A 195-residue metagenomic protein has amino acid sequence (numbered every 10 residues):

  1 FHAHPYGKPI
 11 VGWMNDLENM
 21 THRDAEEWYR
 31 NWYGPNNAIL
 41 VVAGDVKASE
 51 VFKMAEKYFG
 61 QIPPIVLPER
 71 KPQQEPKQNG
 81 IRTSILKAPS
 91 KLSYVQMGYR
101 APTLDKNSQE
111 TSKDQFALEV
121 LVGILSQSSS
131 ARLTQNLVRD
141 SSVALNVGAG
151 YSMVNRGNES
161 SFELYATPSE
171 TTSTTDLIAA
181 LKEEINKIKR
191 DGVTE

Functional and structural regions predicted by a protein language model:
F1, H22, E26, R30-G34 (+7 more regions): Sec-exported extracytoplasmic/periplasmic mature domains
F1-N15, N37-A43, S93-K106, Q135-E195: M16 family metallopeptidases and their MPP-like homologs
F1-W28, Q74, G80: Acidic/histidine-enriched segments that form metal/cofactor-coordinating and catalytic pocket/exosite environments
H2, I10, I39-D105: An aromatic/glycine/proline-enriched structural segment found at the starts of mature extracellular/organellar domains
E18, Y33, G44, A48-V51 (+7 more regions): Active-site-proximal structural scaffolding
D24, E50-M54, F116, V120 (+4 more regions): Extracytoplasmic/secreted proteins, especially bacterial periplasmic and envelope-associated proteins
E26-R30, R82-L86, G148-V154: Short beta-strand/turn micro-motifs at beta-sheet edges
M97, S108-L125, Q135: Active/ligand-binding-proximal structured segments within catalytic/core domains that scaffold catalytic residues
